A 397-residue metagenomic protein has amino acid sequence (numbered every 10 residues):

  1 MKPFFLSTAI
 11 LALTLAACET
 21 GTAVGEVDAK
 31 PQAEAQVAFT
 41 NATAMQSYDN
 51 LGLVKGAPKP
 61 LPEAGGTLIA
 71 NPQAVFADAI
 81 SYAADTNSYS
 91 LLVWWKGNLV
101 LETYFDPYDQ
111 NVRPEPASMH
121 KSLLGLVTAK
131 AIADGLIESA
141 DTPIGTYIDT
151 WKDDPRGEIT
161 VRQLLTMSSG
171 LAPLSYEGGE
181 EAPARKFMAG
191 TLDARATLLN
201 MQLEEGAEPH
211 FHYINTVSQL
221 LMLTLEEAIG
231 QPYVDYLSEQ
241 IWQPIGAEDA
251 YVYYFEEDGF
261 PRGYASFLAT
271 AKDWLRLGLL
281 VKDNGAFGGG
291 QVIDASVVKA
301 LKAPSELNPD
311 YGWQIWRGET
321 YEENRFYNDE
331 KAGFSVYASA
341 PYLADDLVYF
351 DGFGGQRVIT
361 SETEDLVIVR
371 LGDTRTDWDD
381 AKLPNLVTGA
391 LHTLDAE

Functional and structural regions predicted by a protein language model:
F4, C18-Y108, D134-I137, G389-E397: N-terminal leader/targeting segments and the immediately adjacent pre-domain N-terminus
S7-A16: Bacterial N-terminal signal peptides
E19-Q32, F350-E397: Structured C-terminal helix/loop/strand segments within mature extracytoplasmic catalytic/sensor domains
Y82-L92, F105-T150, P155-I159, G206-Y213: Short active-site loop at a secondary-structure junction that contains or immediately precedes the catalytic residue(s)
G97, P114-S139, L164, L221-L225 (+1 more regions): Active-site SXXK
E115, D134-A172, N200-Q202, A228-A265 (+1 more regions): Active-site helix/loop module of the DD-peptidase/beta-lactamase fold, centered on the serine-lysine SxxK catalytic
V217-T224, G263-A286, Q356-L371: Active-site-proximal alpha-helical segments within enzyme catalytic domains
E248-Y251, P304-V367: Active-site Gly/Thr loop motif
